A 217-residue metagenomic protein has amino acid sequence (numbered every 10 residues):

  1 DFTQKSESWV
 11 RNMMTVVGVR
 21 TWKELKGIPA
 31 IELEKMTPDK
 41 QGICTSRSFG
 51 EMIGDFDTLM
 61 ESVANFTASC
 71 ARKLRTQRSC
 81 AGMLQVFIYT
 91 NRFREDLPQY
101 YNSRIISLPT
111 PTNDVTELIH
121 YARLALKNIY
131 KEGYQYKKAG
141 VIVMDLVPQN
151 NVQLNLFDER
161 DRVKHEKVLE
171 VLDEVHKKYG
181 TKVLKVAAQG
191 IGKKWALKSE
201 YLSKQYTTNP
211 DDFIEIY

Functional and structural regions predicted by a protein language model:
D1-G133: DNA-contacting surface of Y-family translesion DNA polymerases
L108-Y217: Acidic, metal-coordinating catalytic segment for phosphate/diphosphate chemistry, firing primarily on the Nudix
